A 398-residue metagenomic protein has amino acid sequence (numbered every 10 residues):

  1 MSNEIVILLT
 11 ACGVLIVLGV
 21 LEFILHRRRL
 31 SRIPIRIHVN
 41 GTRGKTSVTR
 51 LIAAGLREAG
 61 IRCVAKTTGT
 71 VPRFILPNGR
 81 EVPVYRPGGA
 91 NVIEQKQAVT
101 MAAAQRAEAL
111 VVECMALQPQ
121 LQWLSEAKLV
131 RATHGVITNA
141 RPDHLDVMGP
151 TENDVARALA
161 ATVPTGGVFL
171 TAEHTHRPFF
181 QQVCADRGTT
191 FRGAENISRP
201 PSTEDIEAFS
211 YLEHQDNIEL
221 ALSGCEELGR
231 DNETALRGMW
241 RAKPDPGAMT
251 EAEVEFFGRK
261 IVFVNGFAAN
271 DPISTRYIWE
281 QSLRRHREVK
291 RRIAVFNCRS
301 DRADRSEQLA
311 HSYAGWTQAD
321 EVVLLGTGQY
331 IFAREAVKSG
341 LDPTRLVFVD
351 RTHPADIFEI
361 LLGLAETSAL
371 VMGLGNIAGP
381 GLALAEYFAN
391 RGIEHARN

Functional and structural regions predicted by a protein language model:
S2-I24, R28, R32, G41 (+3 more regions): ATP-dependent carboxylate-amine ligase
R27-I33, A54-G135, N139-A156: ATP-dependent carboxylate-amine ligase catalytic core
P34, A132, V136-E255: Acidic, Mg2+-coordinating active-site environments of NTP-dependent enzymes
I37-I52: Glycine-rich phosphate-binding P-loop
I52, L56-R57, C184, A336 (+1 more regions): Hydrophobic alpha-helical packing residues
I61-V64, A109, F191, R292 (+1 more regions): Hydrophobic anchor at the start of a short beta-strand that flanks the dinucleotide cofactor-binding loop
A127-T138, V163, A385-N398: A short, gly/pro- and small-residue-rich
